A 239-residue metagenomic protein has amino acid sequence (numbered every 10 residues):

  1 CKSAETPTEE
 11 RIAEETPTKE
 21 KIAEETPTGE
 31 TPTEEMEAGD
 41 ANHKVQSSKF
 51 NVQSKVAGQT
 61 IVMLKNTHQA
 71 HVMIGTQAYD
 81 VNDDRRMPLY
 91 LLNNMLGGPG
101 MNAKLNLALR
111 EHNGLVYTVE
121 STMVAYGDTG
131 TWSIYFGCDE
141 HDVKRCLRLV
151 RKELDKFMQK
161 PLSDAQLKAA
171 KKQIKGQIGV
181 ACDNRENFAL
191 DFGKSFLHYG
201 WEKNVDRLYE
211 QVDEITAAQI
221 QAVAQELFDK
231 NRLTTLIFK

Functional and structural regions predicted by a protein language model:
C1, L92, V150-L154: Short amphipathic C-terminal alpha-helix that caps PH/PH-like domains
E9-E10, E14, E24, G29 (+2 more regions): His/Glu-based metal-binding/catalytic segments typifying zinc-dependent metallopeptidases
V72-Y79, N106, R110-Q159, D164-E214 (+1 more regions): M16 family metallopeptidases and their MPP-like homologs
Y90, Q225, L236-I237: Long, charged low-complexity polyampholyte tracts that form or border extended alpha-helical/coiled-coil or disordered
T216-Q225: Low-complexity, intrinsically disordered Gly/Pro/Thr-rich segments
